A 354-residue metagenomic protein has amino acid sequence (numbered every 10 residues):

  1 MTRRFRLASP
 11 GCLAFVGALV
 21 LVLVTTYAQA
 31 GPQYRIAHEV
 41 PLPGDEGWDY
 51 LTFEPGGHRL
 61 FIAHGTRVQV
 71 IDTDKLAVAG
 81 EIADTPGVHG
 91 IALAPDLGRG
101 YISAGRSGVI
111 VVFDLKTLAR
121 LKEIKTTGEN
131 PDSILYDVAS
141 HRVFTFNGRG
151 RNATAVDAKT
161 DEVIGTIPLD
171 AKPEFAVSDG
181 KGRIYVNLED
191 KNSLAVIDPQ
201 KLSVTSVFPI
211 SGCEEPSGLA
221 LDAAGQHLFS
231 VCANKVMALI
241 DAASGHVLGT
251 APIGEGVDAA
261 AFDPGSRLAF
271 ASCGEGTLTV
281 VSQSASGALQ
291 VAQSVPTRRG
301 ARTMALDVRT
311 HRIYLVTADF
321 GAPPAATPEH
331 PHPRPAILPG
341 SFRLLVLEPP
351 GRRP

Functional and structural regions predicted by a protein language model:
M1-P10: N-terminal secretory signal peptides that target proteins for export/translocation
T2, A18, L239-D241: Alpha-helix initiation/capping motif
R4-F5, V22, Q33: Absolute N-terminal positional cue centered near the fourth residue
P10-T26: Bacterial N-terminal signal peptides
T26-P354: Predominantly soluble domains enriched in secretory-pathway, periplasmic, or organellar proteins
